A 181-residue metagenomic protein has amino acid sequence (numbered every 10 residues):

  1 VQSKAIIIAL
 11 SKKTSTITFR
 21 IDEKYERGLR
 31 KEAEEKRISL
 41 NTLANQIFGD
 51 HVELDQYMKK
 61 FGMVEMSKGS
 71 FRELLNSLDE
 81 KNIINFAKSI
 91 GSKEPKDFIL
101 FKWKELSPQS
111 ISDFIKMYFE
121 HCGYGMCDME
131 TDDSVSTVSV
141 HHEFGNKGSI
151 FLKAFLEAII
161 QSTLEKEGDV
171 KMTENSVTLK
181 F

Functional and structural regions predicted by a protein language model:
V1-E23, E34: Short Lys/Arg-rich basic patches
V1-I7, K59-M66: Short, low-complexity, charged/polar intrinsically disordered tails
A9, E23-Q46: Surface-exposed, Lys/Arg-rich phosphate-binding patches that contact polyanionic backbones
E26, N45, G49, E53 (+3 more regions): Amphipathic alpha-helical core segments of compact helical bundles
I38-F61: Short, basic amphipathic alpha-helical segments that act as recognition/interaction helices in nucleic-acid-binding
G69-T137: An N-terminal amphipathic alpha-helical segment
F119-T173: Short, hydrophobic/π-rich interface segment
M172-F181: C-terminal edge-of-domain segments
